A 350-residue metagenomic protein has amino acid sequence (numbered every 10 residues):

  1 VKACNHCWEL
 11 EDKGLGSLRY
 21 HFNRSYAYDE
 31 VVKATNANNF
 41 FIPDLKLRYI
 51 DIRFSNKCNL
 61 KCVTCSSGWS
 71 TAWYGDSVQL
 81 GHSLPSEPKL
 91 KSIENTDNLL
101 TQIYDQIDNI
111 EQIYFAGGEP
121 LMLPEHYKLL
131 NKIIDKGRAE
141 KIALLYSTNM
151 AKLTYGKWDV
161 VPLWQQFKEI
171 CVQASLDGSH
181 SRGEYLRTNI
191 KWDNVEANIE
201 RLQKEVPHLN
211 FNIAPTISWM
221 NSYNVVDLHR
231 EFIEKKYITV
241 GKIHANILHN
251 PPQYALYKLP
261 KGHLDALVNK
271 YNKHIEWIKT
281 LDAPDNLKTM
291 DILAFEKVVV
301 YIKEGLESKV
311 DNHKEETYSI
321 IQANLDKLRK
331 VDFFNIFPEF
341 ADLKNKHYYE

Functional and structural regions predicted by a protein language model:
V1-A3, I50, L99-Q102, L129 (+3 more regions): Alpha-helical packing segments of well-folded alpha/beta enzyme cores
V1-L90, Q106-I107, D291-E350: N-terminal pre-core extensions flanking Radical SAM catalytic domains
I42-D44, K136, Q203: Generic marker of residues within folded, mature protein domains
L47-K57, G68-N95, D108-P124, K136-G156 (+3 more regions): Core AdoMet radical
S67, N131, D135, E234: Short, well-ordered alpha-helices that flank and scaffold nucleotide-derived cofactor binding pockets
L100-Q106, N131-G137, V161-Q165: Leucine-rich repeat
Y127-N131, Y155-P162, N224-L228: Distinct, well-ordered alpha-helical segments
A143, F167-Q173, W192-Y348: Conserved C-terminal portion of the radical SAM core fold that forms the substrate/S-adenosylmethionine-binding
